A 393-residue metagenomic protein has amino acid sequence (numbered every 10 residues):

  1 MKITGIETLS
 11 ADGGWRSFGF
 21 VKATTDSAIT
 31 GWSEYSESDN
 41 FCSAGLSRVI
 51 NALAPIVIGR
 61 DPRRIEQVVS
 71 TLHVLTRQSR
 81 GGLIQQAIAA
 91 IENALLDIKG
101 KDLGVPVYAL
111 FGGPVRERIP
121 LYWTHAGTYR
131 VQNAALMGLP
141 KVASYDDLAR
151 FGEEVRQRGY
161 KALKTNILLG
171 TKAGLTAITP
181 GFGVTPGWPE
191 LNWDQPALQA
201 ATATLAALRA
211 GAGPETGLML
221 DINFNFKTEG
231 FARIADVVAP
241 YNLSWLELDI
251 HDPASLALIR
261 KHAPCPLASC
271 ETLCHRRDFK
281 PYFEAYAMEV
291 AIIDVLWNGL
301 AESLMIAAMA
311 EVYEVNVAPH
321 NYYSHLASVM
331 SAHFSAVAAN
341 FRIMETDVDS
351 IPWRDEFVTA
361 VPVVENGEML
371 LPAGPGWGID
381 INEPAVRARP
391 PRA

Functional and structural regions predicted by a protein language model:
M1-D39, S350-D355: Structured beta-strand/loop patches that form or line metal/cofactor-binding pockets in enzymes
I3, A28, L53, I91 (+8 more regions): Conserved, mostly hydrophobic/aromatic
S10-G14, E34-S43, R77, T124-R130: Glycine-rich phosphate/pyrophosphate-binding beta-alpha loops
T24, N51-L53, Q67, D236 (+4 more regions): Shared catalytic-loop signature of beta/alpha-barrel
T24-L103: Metal- or metallocofactor-binding catalytic centers and their adjacent structured scaffolds across diverse enzyme
S33, E117, L121-W123, K161-T165 (+6 more regions): Hydrophobic faces of well-ordered beta-strands that scaffold small-molecule active sites in alpha/beta enzyme cores
R118, W123-I259: Metal-dependent enolase-superfamily TIM-barrel catalytic cores that perform enediolate-based chemistry
P375-A393: Extended hydrophobic packing segments that form well-structured cores
